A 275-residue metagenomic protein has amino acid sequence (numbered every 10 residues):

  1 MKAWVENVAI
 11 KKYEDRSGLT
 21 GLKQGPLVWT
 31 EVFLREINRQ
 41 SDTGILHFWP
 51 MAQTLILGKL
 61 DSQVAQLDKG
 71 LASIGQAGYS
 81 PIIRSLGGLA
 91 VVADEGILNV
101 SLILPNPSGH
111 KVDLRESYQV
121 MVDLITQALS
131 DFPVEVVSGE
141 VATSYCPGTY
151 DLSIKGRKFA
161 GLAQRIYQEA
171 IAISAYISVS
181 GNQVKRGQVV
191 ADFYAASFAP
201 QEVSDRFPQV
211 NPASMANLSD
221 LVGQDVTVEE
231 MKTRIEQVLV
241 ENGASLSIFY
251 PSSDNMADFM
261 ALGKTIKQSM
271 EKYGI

Functional and structural regions predicted by a protein language model:
M1-K111: N-terminal lobe of the biotin/lipoate ligase/transferase fold
G25, W29, Q66, D113-L124 (+2 more regions): Short amphipathic alpha-helical segments
K69-S73, A77, L124-V134, R234-N242: Generic non-transmembrane alpha-helical segments
L98-V100, L104-A142: Contiguous, small/hydrophobic- and glycine-enriched helical/loop subdomains that border and often "cap" functional
P105-S108, R157, G181-Q183: Short loop segments at secondary-structure junctions
F132-V134, E169-I275: Long, positively charged amphipathic alpha-helical accessory segments at protein N-termini or as interdomain linkers
S138-F159: Beta-rich nucleic-acid/ligand-interaction surfaces
G156-Q164, A172: Aromatic/basic-lined ligand-recognition segments that form π-stacking hydrophobic pockets flanked by Lys/Arg to engage
